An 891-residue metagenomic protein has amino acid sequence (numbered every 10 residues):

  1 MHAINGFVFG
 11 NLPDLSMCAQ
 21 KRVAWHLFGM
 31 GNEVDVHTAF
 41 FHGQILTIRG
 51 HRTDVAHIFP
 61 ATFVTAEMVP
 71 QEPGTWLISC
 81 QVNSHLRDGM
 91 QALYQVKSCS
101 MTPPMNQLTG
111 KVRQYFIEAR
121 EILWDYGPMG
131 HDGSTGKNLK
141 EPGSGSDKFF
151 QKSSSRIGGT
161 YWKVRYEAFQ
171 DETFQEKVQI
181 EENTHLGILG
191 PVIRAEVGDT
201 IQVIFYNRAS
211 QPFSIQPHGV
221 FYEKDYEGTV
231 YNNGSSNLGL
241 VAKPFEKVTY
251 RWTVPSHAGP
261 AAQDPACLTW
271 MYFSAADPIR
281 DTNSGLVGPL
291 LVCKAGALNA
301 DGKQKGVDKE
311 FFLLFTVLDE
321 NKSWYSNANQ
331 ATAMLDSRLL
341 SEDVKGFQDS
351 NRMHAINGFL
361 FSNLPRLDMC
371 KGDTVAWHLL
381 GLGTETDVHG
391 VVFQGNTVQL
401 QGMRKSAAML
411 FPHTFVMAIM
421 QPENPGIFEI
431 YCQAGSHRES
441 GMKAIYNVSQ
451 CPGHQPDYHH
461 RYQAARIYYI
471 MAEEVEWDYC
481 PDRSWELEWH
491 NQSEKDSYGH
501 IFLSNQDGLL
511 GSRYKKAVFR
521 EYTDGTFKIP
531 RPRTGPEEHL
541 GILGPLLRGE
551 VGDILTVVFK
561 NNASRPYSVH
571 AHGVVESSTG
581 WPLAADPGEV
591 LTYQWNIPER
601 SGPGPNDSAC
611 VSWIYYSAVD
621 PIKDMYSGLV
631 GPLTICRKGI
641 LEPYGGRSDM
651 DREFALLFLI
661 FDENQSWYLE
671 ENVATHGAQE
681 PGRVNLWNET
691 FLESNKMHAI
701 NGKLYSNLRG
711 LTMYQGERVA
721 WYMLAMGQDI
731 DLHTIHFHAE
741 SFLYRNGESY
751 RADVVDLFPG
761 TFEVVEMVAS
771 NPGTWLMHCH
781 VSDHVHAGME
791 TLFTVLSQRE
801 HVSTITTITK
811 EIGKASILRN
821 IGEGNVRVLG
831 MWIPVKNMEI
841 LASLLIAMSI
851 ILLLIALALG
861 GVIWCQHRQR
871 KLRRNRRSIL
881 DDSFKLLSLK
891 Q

Functional and structural regions predicted by a protein language model:
M1-Q891: Copper-binding active sites and cupredoxin-like electron-transfer domains, recognizing His/Cys-rich ligand loops
